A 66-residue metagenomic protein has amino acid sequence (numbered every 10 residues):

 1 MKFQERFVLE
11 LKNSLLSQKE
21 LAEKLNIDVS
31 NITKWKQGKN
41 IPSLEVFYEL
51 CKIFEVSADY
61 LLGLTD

Functional and structural regions predicted by a protein language model:
M1-L16: A short, Lys/Arg-rich alpha-helix, primarily the initiator
V8, K19, Y48: Residues within the helices of the helix-turn-helix
L16, P42-E45: Residue-level signal for the short linker/turn that defines the boundary of a DNA-recognition helix
E23, K34, K52: Alpha-helical residues within the helix-turn-helix
N26-P42: Recognition helix of helix-turn-helix/homeodomain-like DNA-binding domains that insert into the DNA major groove
E45-Y60: DNA major-groove recognition helix of helix-turn-helix/homeodomain DNA-binding modules
L62-D66: Short amphipathic recognition helices of helix-turn-helix/homeodomain-type DNA-binding modules
